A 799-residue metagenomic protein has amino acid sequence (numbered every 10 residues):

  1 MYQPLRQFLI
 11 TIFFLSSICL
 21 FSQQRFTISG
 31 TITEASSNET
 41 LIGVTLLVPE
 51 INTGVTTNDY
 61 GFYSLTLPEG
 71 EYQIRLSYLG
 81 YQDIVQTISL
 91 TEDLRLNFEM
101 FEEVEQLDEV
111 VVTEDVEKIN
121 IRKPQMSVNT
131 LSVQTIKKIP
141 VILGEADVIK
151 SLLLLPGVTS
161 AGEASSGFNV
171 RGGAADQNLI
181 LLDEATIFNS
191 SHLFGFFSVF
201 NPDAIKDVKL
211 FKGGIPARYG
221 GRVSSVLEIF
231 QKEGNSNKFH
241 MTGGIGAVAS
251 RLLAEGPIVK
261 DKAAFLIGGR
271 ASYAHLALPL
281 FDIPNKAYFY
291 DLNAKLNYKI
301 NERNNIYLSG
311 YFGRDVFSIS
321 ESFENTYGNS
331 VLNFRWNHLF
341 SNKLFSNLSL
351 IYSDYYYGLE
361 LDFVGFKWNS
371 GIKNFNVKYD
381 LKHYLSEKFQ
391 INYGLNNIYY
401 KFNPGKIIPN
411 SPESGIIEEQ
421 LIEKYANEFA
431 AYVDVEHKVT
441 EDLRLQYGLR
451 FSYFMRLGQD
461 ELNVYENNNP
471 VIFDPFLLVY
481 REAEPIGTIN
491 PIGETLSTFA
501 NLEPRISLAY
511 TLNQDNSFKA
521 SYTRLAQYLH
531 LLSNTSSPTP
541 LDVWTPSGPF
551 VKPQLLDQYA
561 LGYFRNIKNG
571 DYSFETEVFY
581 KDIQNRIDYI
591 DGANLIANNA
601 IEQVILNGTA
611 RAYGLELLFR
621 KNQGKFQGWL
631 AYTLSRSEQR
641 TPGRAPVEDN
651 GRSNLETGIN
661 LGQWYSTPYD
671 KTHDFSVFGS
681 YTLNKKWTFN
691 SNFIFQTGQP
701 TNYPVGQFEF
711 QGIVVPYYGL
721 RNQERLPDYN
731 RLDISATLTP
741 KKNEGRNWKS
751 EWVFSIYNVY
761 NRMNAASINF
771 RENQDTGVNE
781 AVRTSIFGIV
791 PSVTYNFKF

Functional and structural regions predicted by a protein language model:
T31-S37, V44-P49, S77-Y81, T91-P140 (+5 more regions): Short, acidic, small-residue-rich periplasmic hinge/interaction motif at the N-terminus of Gram-negative outer-membrane
I51-F62, S497, N501: Short, acidic Ser/Thr/Gly-rich low-complexity loop/linker segments typical of extracellular and cell-surface proteins
V111, V116-P216, V226, K232-E233: Periplasmic N-terminal accessory/gating domains of Gram-negative outer-membrane beta-barrel systems
A161, Y219, G234-F239, V259-A263 (+9 more regions): Short loop/turn motifs that connect adjacent beta-strands in outer-membrane beta-barrel proteins
N347, I351, S517-T523, L529 (+5 more regions): Membrane-embedded beta-barrel scaffold of Gram-negative outer-membrane proteins
Y399-N513, R644, E656: Signature of Gram-negative outer-membrane beta-barrel scaffolds
Y580-D582, I601-V705, N796: Gram-negative outer-membrane beta-barrel transporters
K686, I694-I713, P727-D733, T737-F799: C-terminal beta-signal and adjacent terminal beta-strands/loops of Gram-negative outer-membrane beta-barrel proteins
